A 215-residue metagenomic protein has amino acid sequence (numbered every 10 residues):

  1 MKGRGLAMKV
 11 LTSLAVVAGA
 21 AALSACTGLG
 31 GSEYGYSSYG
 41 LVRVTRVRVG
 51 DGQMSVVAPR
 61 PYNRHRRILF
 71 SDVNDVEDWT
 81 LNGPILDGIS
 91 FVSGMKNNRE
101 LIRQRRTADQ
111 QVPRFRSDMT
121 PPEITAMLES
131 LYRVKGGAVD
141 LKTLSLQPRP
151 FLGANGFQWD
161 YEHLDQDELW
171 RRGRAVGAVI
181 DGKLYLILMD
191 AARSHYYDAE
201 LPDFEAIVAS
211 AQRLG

Functional and structural regions predicted by a protein language model:
K2-R99, D140, P148-A154, D165-W170 (+2 more regions): N-terminal targeting sequences that direct proteins away from the cytosol to non-cytosolic compartments
D87, R106-A108, V134-K135: Intrinsically disordered, low-complexity coil segments
V92, I102, P113-R116, R133 (+1 more regions): Compositionally biased, low-structure terminal segments
N97-V112: Acidic/histidine-rich, surface-exposed loop or edge segments in extracytoplasmic proteins
T107-A108, V176, F204: Short intrinsically disordered coil segments
Q110-D118, R193-D198: Second-shell loop/turn segments in exported
P113-V176: Signature of long, low-cysteine stretches enriched in small and polar/charged residues
